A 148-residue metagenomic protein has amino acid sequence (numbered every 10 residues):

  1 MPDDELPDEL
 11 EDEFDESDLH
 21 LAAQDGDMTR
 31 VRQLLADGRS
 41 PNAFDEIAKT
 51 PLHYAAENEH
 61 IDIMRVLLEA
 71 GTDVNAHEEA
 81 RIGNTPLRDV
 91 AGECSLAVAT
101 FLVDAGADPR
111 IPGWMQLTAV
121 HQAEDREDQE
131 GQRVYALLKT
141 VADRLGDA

Functional and structural regions predicted by a protein language model:
M1-D37, T140-A148: Intrinsically disordered, low-complexity regulatory segments in ankyrin-centric signaling systems
D12, D45, E78-A80, G113: Ankyrin repeat boundary/linker residues
L21-G26, Y54-H60, D89-S95, Q122-Q129: Ankyrin repeat A-helix N-terminal signature
D27-L35, H60-L68, S95-V103, Q129-K139: Ankyrin repeat structural motif
P41, V74-A76, P109: Ankyrin-repeat inter-repeat connecting loop/turn
H53-A80, N84: Alpha-helical adaptor scaffolds
P109-L145: Leucine-rich solenoid repeat scaffolds
